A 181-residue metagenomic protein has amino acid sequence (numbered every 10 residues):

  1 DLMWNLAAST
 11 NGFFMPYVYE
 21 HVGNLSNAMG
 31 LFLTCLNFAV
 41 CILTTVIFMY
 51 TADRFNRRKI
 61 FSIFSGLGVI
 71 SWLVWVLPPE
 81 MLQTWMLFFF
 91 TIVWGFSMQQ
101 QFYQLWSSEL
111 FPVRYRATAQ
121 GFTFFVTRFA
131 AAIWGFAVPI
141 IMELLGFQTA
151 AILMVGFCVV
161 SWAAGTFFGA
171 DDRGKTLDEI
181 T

Functional and structural regions predicted by a protein language model:
D1-T45, G135: Extracytoplasmic gate region of multi-pass secondary transporters
Y19-E20, T51-A52, V138-G146: Interfacial helix-cap and linker-helix signal at transmembrane-aqueous boundaries of multi-pass secondary transporters
N27, V113-T123: Loop-to-transmembrane helix entry/capping segments in MFS-fold secondary transporters and related SLC/MFSD carriers
T45-N56: Helix-to-loop junctions at the C-terminal end of transmembrane segments in multipass secondary transporters
R54-S65: Cytoplasmic membrane-interface "Motif A"-like loop-to-helix N-cap segments of 12-TM Major Facilitator Superfamily
L67-E80: C-terminal ends and interior cores of transmembrane alpha-helices in multi-pass membrane transporters/permeases
T84-M98: Hydrophobic core of transmembrane alpha-helices in multi-pass small-molecule transporters, especially MFS/SLC-type
M98-F111: Intracellular juxtamembrane helix-capping segments at the cytosolic ends of symmetry-related transmembrane helices
